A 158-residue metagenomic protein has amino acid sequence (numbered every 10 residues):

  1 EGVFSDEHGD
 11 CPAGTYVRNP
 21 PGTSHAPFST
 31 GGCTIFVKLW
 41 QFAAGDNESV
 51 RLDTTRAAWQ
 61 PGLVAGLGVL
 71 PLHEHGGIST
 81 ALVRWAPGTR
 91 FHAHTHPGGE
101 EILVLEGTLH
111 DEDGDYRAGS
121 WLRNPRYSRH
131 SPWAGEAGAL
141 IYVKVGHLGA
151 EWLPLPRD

Functional and structural regions predicted by a protein language model:
E1-D6, P87-T89, H96-E112, A118: Glycine- and acidic-residue-biased ligand/ion/polar-headgroup-sensing regions
S5-S24, H110-H130: Short acidic-glycine-tyrosine-enriched beta hairpin
H8, P27-S29, L82-V83, H92-H96 (+2 more regions): Short histidine-centered beta-strand/loop micro-motifs that create catalytic or ligand/metal-coordination sites
D10-C11, P21-G45, R126-W152: Ligand-binding loop in jelly-roll beta-barrel domains
Y16-R18, V69-P71, T80-R84, E101 (+2 more regions): Conserved hydrophobic/aromatic beta-strand scaffold that supports enzyme active sites
G32-G77, R157-D158: A short, N-terminal "cap"/entry segment at the start of jelly-roll beta-barrel domains of the cupin/DSBH fold
G77-S79, R84-H92, T108, R117-A118 (+2 more regions): A structural signal for the main folded, soluble domain(s) of proteins
